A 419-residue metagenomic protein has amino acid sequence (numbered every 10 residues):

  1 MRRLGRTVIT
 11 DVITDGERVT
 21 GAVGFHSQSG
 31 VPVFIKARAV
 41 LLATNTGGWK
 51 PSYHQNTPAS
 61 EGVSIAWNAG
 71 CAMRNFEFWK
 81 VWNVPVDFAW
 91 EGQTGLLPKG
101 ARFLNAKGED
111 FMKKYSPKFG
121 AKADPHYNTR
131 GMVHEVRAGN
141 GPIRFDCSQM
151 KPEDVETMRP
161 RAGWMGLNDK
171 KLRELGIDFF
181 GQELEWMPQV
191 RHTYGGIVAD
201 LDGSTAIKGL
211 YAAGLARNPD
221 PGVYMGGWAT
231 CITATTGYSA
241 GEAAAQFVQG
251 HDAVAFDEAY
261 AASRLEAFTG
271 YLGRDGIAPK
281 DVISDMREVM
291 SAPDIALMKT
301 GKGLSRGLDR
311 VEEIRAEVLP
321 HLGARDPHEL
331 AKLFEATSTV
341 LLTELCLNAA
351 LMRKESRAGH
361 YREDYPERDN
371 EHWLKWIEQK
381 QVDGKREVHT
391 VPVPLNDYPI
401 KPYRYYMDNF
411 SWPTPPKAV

Functional and structural regions predicted by a protein language model:
G5-R18: A conserved short coil-to-beta-strand element within the FAD-binding core of flavoproteins
I9, T46-G48, F78-W90, A216-N218 (+1 more regions): Acidic, glycine-rich active-site loops and adjacent beta-strand->loop/helix elements that engage anionic groups
S29-A39, A206: Core beta-strand elements of the Rossmann-like FAD/NAD(P) dinucleotide-binding domain in flavoenzyme oxidoreductases
L42-H54: Flavin (primarily FAD) binding-site architecture
Q55-E61: Charged helix-capping and loop-helix junction motifs
I65, C71-D178, Q182, T230 (+4 more regions): An anion/pyrophosphate-binding glycine-rich loop and adjacent beta-alpha core in soluble alpha-beta enzymes
L104-S116, G120-A121, H192, V198-A212 (+1 more regions): Glycine- and aromatic-enriched mobile tails/lids
M165-L210: FAD/FMN-dependent oxidoreductases across multiple families
